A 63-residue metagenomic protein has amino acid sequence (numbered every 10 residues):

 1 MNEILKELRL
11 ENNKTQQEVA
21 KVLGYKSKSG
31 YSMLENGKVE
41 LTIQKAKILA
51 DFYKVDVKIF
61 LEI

Functional and structural regions predicted by a protein language model:
E3-V22: Short basic helix-loop element that most often maps to the first helix and adjoining turn of HTH DNA-binding modules
L5, V19-A20, Y31-L34, F60: Conserved hydrophobic/aromatic packing and binding residues within compact polymer-binding modules
T15, K26-G30, D56: Short coil turns linking two alpha-helices in DNA-binding domains
E18, Q44-I59: DNA major-groove recognition helix of helix-turn-helix/homeodomain DNA-binding modules
L23, L34-E35, K45, Y53: DNA major-groove recognition helix of helix-turn-helix
Y25-V39: Recognition helix of helix-turn-helix/homeodomain-like DNA-binding domains that insert into the DNA major groove
I63: Conserved short acidic donor-positioning loop in nucleotide-sugar-dependent glycosyltransferases
